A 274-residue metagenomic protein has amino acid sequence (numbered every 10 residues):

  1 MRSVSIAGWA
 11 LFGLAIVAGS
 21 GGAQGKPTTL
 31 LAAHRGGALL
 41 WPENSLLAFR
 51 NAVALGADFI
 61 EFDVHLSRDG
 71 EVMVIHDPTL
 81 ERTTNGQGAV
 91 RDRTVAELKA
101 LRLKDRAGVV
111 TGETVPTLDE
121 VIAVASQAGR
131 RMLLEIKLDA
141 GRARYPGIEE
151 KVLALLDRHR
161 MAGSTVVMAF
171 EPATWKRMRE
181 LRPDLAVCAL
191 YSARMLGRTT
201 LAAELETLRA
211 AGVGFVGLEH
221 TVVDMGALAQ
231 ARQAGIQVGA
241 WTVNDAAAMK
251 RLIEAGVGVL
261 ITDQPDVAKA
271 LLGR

Functional and structural regions predicted by a protein language model:
M1-R2: N-terminal secretory signal peptides that target proteins for export/translocation
S5-W9, A15-R274: Phosphate-group recognition and catalysis centered on beta-loop-alpha active-site segments
